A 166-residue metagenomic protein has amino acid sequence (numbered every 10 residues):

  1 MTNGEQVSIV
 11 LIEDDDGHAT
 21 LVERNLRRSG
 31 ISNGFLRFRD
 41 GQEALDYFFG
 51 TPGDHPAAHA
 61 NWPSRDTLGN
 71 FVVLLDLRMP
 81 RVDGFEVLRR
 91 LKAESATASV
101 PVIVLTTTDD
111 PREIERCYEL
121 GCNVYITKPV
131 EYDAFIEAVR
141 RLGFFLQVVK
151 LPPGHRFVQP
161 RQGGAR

Functional and structural regions predicted by a protein language model:
M1-L11, D16-L36, D40-F49, G53-F71 (+1 more regions): Non-catalytic signal-transmission and effector/linker regions of two-component phosphorelay proteins
R37, R81-V82: Residue-level signal for the "D+5" position in two-component response regulator receiver
P63-L68, K92-S99, L120: Conserved phosphotransfer cores of two-component systems
L77-M79: Receiver (REC) domain active-site loop signature in two-component systems and cognate sites in sensor histidine kinases
N123: Short, glycine/charged-rich "phosphate-handling" switch motifs in NTP-dependent and phosphotransfer domains
K128: A Lys-centered signature of the CheY-like receiver
